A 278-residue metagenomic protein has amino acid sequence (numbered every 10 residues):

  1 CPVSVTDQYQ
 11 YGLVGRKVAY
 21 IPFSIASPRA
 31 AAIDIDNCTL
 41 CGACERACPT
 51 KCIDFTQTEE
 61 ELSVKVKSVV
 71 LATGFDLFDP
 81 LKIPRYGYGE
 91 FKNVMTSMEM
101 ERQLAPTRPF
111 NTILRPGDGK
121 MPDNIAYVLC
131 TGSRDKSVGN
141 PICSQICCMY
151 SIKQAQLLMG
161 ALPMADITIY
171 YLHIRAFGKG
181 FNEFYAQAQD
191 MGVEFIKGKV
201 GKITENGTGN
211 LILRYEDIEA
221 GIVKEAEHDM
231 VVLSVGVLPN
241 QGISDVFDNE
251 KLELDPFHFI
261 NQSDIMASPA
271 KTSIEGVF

Functional and structural regions predicted by a protein language model:
C1-F278: Residues forming the flavin
